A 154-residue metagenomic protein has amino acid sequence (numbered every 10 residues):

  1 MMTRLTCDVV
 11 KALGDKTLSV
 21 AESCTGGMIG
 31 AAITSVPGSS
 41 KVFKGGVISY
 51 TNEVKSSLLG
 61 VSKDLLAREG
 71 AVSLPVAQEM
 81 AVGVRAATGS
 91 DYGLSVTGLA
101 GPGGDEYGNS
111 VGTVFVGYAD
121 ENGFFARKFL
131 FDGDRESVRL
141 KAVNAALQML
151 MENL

Functional and structural regions predicted by a protein language model:
M1-L154: Short alpha-helical segments enriched in small residues
